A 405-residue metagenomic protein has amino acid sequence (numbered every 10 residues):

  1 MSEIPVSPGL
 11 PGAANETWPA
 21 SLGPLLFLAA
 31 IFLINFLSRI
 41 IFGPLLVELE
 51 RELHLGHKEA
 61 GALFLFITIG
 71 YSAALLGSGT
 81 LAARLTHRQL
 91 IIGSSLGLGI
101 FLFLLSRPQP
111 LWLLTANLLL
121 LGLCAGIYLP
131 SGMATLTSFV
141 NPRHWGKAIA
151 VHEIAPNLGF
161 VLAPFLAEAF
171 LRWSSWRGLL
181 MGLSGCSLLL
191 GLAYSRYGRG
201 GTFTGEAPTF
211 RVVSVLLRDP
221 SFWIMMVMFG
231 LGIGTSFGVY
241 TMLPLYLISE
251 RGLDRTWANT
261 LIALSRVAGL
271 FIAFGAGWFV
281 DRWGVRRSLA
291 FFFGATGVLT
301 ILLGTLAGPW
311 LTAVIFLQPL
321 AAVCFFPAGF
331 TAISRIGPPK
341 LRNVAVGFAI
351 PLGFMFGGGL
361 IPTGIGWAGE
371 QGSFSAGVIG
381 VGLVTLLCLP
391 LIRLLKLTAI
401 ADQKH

Functional and structural regions predicted by a protein language model:
F42-G43, S221-L270: Extracytoplasmic gate region of multi-pass secondary transporters
A73-P108: Conserved MFS/SLC helix-loop-helix module at the cytosolic interface between two early adjacent transmembrane helices
L96-Q109, A295-A307: C-terminal ends and interior cores of transmembrane alpha-helices in multi-pass membrane transporters/permeases
N117-A155: Cytoplasmic helix-loop-helix junction between adjacent transmembrane helices in 12-TM secondary transporters
H152-S195: Helix-loop-helix hairpin linking two adjacent transmembrane segments in secondary transporters
G185-F203, L391-L395: C-terminal membrane-cytosol helix-exit motif in multi-pass small-molecule transporters
R286-G329: C-terminal transmembrane helical hairpin of 12-TM major facilitator-type secondary transporters
P339-Q371: A late C-terminal transmembrane helix in Major Facilitator Superfamily
